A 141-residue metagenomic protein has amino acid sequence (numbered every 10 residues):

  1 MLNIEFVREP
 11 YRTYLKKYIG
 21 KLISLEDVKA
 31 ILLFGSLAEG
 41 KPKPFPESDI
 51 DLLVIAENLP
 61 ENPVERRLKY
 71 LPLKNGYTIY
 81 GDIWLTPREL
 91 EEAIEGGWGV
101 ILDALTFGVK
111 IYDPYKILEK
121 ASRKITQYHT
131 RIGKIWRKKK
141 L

Functional and structural regions predicted by a protein language model:
M1-D27, A38-P46, E57-L141: Catalytic core of pol beta-like nucleotidyltransferases
